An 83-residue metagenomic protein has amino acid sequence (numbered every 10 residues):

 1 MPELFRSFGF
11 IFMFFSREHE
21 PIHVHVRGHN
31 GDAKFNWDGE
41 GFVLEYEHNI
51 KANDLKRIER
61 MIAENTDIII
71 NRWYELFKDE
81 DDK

Functional and structural regions predicted by a protein language model:
M1-F12: Negatively charged, low-complexity tracts enriched in Asp/Glu with abundant Ser/Thr
L4, F42-Y46, N65-I69: Generic preference for hydrophobic/aromatic residues in regular secondary structure cores
R6-F8, H29-G31, D67, N71: Generic detection of intrinsically disordered/low-complexity segments and helix-coil linkers/edges
S7, K34-W37, E59: Functionally constrained cores in energy, signaling, and assembly domains
F10-F15, F35, W73, F77: Aromatic side chains
F15-A52: A short, structured beta-strand/loop element
N53-K83: C-terminal structural segments of small proteins and small subunits
